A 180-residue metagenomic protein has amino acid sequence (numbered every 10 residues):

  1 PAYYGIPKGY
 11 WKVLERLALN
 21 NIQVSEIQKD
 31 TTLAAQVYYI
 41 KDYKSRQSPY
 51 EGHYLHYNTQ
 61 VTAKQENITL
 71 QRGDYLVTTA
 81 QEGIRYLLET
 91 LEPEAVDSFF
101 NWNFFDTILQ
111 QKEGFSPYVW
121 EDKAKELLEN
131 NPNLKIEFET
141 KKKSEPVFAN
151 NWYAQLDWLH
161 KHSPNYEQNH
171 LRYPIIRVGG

Functional and structural regions predicted by a protein language model:
P1-G180: Intrinsic-disorder/low-complexity accessory segments
